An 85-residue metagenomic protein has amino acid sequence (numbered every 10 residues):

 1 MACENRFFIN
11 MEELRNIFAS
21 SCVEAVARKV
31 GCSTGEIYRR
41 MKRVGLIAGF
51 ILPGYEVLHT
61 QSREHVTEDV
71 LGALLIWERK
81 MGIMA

Functional and structural regions predicted by a protein language model:
M1-F7: Membrane-interacting alpha-helical segments
F7-E36: N-terminal acidic leader/helix
A27-V30, M41, L74: Amphipathic alpha-helical interface segments used for dimerization/assembly
K29-S33, A48, W77, M81: Amphipathic alpha-helical interaction segments
T34, V44, R63-T67: Alpha-helix initiation and N-capping motif
G35-L58: Amphipathic, hydrophobic secondary-structure cores in small proteins
G54-A85: Long, compositionally biased
